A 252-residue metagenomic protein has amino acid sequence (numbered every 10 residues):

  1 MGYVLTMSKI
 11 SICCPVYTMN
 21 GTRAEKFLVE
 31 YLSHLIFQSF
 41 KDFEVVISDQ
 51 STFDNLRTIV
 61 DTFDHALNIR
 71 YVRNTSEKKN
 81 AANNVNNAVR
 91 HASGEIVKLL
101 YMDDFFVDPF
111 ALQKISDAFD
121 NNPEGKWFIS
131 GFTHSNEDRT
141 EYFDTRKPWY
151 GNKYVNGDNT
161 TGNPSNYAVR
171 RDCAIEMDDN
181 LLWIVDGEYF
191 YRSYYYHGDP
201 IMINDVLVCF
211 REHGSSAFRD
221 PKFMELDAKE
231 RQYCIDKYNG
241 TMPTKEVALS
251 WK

Functional and structural regions predicted by a protein language model:
S8-S11, E44, E188: Cell-envelope/extracellular polymer assembly enzymes that use nucleotide-activated donors
N20-F37: Short, well-formed alpha-helical segments that are part of the catalytic scaffolds of diverse glycosyltransferases
D42-S51, V72-N74: Short beta-strand/loop segment that forms part of the nucleotide-sugar
S48-T58, Y101: A conserved acidic beta->alpha catalytic loop
N74-A92: Glycine-rich, basic loop-to-helix element that forms the pyrophosphate-binding segment of sugar-nucleotide handling
G94-F105: Short beta-strand-to-loop acidic/aromatic patch adjacent to the donor-nucleotide binding site
F105, F110-Y142: Conserved donor NDP-sugar-binding/catalytic core segment of glycosyltransferases
S130, R146-E230: Conserved nucleotide-sugar donor-binding catalytic segment
